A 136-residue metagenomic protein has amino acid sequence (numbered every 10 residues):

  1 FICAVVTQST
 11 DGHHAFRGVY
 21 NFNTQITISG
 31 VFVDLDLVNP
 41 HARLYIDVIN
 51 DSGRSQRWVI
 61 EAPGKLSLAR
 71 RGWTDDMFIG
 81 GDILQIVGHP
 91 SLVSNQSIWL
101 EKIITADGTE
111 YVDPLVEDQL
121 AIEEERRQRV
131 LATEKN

Functional and structural regions predicted by a protein language model:
F1-Q8: Bacterial N-terminal signal peptides
D11-I26: Short boundary/loop segments of OB/S1/cold-shock single-stranded nucleic-acid-binding domains
G30-F32, I83: Conserved hydrophobic positions within beta-strands
V38-I49: Short aromatic-glycine-enriched beta-strand elements
E61-R70: Short, structured beta-strand/loop micro-motifs enriched in basic residues and often containing a Trp
A69-I86: Short nucleic-acid-contacting surface segments enriched for D/E, G, S/T with interspersed K/R
S91-L115: OB-fold/S1-family single-stranded nucleic acid-binding modules
T109-N136: Extended, charge-rich, solvent-exposed interface segments
